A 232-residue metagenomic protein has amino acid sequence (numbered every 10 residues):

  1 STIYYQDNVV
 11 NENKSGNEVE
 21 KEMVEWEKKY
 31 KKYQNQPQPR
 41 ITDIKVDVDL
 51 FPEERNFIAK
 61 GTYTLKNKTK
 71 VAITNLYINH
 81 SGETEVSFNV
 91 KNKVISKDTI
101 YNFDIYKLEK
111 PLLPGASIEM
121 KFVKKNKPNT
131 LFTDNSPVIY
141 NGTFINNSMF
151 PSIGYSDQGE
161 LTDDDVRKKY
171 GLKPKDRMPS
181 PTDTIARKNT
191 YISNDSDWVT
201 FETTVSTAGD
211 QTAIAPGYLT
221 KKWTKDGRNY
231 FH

Functional and structural regions predicted by a protein language model:
S1-N56, Y170-R177, N189-D195: N-terminal, polar/Ser/Thr-rich
K31, D43-D49, K60, N102-L108 (+2 more regions): Short structured motifs
I44, F57-A59, I118, V199: Hydrophobic core residues within well-ordered beta-strands of beta-rich domains
E54-N56, T69-T74: Extended extracellular/luminal ectodomain segments enriched in beta-structured repeat modules
F57-L65, T203: Short, well-ordered beta-strand segments enriched in hydrophobic/aromatic residues
Y63-K70, H80: Asparagine-centered strand-capping/turn motif at beta-strand->loop junctions
V71-T74, G82-G142, N189-T190: A surface-exposed beta-strand-loop module
V123-H232: Extended, low-hydrophobicity, Ser/Thr/Pro/Gly-biased non-transmembrane segments
